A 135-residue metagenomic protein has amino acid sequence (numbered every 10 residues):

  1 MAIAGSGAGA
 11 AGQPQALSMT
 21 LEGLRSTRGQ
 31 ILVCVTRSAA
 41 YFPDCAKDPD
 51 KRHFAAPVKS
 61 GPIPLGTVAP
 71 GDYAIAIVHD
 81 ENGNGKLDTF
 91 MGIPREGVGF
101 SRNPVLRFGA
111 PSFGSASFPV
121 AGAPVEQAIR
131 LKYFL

Functional and structural regions predicted by a protein language model:
M1-P14: Bacterial Sec-dependent signal peptides at the C-terminal "C-region" and cleavage site
Q15-L24, V33, I129: A short, amphipathic beta-strand motif
G23, L65-A69: Short, flexible loop/turn segments at beta-strand junctions in immunoglobulin-like and fibronectin type III
L32-T36, A76: Beta-strand signatures of extracellular beta-sandwich domains
F54-K59, P119-A123: Short proline/glycine- and polar residue-rich coil/turn motifs
V68-I77: A short tyrosine-centered beta-strand micro-motif
D80-T89: Acidic, glycine-anchored loop motifs typical of Ca2+
G97-F134: Extracellular beta-sheet/turn segments enriched in Thr/Pro/Gly and aliphatic residues
